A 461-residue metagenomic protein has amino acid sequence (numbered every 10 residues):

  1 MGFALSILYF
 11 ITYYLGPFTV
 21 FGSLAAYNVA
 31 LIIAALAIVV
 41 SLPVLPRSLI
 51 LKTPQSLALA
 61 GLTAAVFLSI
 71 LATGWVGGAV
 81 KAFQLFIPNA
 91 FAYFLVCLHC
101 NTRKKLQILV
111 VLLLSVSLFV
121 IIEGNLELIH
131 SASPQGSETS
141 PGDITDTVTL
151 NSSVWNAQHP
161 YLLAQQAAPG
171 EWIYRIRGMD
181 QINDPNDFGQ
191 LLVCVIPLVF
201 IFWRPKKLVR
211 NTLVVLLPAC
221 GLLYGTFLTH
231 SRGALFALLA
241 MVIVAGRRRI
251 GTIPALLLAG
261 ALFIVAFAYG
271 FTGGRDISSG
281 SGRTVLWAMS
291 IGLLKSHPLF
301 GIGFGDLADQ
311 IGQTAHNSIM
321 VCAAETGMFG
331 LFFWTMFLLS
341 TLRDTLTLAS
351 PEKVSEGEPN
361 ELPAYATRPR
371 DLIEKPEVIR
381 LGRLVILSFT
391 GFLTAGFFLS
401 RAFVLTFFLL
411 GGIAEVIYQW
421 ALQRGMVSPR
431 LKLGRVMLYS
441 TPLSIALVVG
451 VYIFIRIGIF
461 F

Functional and structural regions predicted by a protein language model:
M1-K81, K104, V111, E138-L163 (+5 more regions): Transmembrane signal-anchor hairpin modules in multi-pass inner-membrane enzymes, especially those that act on
T12-V20, A164-Q181, F300-A324: Juxtamembrane membrane-water interface segments that cap and precede transmembrane helices
Y14, A35-I38, T63-L71, I87-A92 (+8 more regions): Alpha-helical transmembrane segments of multi-pass inner-membrane proteins
V20-S23, A72-V80, F227-L228, T272-S279 (+1 more regions): Membrane-interface helix caps and helix-loop-helix hairpins in membrane proteins
S23-L31, K81-A82, Q181-L192, H230-G233 (+2 more regions): Membrane-interface micro-motifs in multi-pass membrane enzymes
A132-G136, P141, P160, G280-M336: TM-adjacent membrane-interface loops and short helices in multi-pass inner/ER membrane proteins
W203, K207, V214, L223 (+3 more regions): Hydrophobic transmembrane alpha-helices and their immediate junctions
R232-A234, G412-V427: Transmembrane alpha-helical segments of integral membrane proteins
